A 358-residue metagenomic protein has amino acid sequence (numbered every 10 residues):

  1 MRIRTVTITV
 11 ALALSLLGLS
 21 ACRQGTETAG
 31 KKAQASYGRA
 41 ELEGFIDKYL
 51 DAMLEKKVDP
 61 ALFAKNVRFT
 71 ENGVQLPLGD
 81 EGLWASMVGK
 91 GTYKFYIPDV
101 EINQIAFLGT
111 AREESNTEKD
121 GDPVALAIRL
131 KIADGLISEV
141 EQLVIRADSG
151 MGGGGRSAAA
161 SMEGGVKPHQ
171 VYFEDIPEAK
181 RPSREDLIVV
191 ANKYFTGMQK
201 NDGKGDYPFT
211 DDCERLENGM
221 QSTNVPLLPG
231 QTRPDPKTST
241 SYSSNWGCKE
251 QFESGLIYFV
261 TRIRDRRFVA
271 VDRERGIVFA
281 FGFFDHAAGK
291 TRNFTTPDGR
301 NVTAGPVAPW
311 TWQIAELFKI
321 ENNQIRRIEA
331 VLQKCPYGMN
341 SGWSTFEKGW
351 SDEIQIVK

Functional and structural regions predicted by a protein language model:
M1-T9: Bacterial N-terminal signal peptides that target proteins for export
I8-L16: Hydrophobic helical h-region of N-terminal Sec-dependent signal peptides in bacterial secretory/periplasmic proteins
G18-A21: C-terminal motif of bacterial Sec signal peptides marking the signal peptidase cleavage site
G25-K358: C-terminal and inter-domain tail/linker signature
